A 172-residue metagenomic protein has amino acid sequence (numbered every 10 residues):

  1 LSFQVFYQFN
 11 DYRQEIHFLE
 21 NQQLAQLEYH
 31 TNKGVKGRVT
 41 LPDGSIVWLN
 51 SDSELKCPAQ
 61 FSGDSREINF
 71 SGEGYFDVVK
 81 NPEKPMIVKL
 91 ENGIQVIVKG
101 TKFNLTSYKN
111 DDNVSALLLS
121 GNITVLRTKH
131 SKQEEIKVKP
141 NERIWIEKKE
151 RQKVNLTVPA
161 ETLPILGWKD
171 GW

Functional and structural regions predicted by a protein language model:
L1-W172: A residue-level detector for the "anchor" residue at the start of short, highly conserved motifs
